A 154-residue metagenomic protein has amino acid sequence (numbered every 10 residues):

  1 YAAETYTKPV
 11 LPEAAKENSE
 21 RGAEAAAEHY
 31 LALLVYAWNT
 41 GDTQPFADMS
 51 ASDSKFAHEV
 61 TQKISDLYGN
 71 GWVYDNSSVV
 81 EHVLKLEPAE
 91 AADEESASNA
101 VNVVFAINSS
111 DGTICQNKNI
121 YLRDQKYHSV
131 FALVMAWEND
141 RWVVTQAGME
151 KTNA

Functional and structural regions predicted by a protein language model:
Y1-Y6, N99-V103: Short coil-to-beta-strand
A2-Y74: Core segments of small alpha/beta cavity-forming domains
W38, S54, V80-H82, E150: Amphipathic alpha-helical interaction segments
K63-D66, Y74-N76, D93, N119-Y121: Short, charged/polar low-complexity linear motifs in solvent-exposed/disordered segments
G69-E90: A short, amphipathic edge element
E87-A154: Exposed beta-sheet edge and beta->alpha loop/turn motif
